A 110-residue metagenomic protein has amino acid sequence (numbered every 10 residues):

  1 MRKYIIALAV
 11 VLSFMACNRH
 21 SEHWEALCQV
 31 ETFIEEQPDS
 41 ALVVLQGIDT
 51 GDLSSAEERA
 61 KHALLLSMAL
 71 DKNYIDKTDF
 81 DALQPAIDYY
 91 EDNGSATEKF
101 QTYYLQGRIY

Functional and structural regions predicted by a protein language model:
R2-I6, V10, F14-Y110: A "functional boundary" signal
